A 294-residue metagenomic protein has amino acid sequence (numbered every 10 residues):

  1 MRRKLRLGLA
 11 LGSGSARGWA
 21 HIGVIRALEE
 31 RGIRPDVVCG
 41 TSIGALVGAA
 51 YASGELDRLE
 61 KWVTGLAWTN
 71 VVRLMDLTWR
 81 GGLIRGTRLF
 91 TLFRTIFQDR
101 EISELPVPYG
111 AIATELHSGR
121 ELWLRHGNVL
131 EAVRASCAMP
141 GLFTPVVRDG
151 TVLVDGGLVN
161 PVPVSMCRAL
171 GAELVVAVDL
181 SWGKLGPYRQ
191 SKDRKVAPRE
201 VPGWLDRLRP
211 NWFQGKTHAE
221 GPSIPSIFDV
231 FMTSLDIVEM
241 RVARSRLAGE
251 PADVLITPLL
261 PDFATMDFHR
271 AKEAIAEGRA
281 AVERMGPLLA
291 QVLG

Functional and structural regions predicted by a protein language model:
M1-T41, A49-G294: Patatin-like phospholipase
